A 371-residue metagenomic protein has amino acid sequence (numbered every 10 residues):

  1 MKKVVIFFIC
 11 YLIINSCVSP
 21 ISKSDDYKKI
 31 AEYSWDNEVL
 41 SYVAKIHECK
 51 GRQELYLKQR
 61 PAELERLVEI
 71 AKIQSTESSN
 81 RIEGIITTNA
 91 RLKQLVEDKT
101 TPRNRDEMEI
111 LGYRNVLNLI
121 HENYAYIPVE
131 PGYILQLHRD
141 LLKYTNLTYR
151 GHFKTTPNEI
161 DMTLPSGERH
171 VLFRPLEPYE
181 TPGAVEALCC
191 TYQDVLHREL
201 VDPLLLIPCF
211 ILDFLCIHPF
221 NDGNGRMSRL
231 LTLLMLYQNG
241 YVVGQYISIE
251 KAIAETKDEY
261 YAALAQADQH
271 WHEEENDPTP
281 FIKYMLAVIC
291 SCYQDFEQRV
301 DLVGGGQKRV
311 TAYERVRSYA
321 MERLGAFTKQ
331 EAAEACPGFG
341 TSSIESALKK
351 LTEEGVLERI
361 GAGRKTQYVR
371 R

Functional and structural regions predicted by a protein language model:
K2-R371: FIC/Doc superfamily catalytic core
